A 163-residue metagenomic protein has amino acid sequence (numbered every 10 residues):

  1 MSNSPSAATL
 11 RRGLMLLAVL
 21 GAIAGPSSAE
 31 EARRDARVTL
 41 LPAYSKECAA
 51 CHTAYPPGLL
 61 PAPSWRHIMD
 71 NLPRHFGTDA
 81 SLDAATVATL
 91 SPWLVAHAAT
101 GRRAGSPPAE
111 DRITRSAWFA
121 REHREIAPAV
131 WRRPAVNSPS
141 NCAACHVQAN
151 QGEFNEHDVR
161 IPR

Functional and structural regions predicted by a protein language model:
N3-L14: Bacterial N-terminal signal peptides that target proteins for export
R12, A29-E30: Intrinsic disorder/low-complexity signal
R12-I23: Bacterial N-terminal signal peptides
E30-P92, A96-R163: Sequence context surrounding c-type heme c attachment/ligation sites in exported
